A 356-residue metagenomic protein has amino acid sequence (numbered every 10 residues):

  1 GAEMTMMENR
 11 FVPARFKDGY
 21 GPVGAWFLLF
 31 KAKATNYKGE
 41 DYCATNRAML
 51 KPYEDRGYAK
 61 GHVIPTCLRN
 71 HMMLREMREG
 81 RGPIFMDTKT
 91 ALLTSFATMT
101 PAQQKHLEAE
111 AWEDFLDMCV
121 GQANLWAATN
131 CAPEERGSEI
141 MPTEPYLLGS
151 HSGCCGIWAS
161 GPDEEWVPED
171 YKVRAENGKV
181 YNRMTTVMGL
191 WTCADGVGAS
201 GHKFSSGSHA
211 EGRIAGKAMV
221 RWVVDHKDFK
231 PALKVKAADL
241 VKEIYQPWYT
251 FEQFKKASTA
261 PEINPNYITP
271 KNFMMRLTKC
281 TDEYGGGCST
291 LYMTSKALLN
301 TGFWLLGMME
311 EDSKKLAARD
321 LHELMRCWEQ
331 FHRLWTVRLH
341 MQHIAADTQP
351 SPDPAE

Functional and structural regions predicted by a protein language model:
G1, V197-M219: A conserved FAD-binding loop/helix module that cradles the flavin
A2-N9, W222-K234: Acidic/polar loop patches that form or flank catalytic/metal-binding clefts of enzymes that bind anionic ligands
M6-G201, G285-E356: Mobile, glycine/GP-rich and aromatic-enriched active-site lid/loop segments adjacent to catalytic centers
A14, P52, G207-S208, D225: Alpha-helix termini
A32-A34, A218-R221, A237: Short, surface-exposed, polar/charged, turn-prone segments marking secondary-structure boundaries
P168, K217-V224: Charged, amphipathic alpha-helical interaction segments
H209-I214, K227, S351, E356: Noncatalytic, beta-rich nucleic-acid-contacting surfaces in large DNA/RNA-processing enzymes
D225-R333: Long, amphipathic alpha-helical stalk/connector segments used for oligomerization, subunit docking, or mechanical
